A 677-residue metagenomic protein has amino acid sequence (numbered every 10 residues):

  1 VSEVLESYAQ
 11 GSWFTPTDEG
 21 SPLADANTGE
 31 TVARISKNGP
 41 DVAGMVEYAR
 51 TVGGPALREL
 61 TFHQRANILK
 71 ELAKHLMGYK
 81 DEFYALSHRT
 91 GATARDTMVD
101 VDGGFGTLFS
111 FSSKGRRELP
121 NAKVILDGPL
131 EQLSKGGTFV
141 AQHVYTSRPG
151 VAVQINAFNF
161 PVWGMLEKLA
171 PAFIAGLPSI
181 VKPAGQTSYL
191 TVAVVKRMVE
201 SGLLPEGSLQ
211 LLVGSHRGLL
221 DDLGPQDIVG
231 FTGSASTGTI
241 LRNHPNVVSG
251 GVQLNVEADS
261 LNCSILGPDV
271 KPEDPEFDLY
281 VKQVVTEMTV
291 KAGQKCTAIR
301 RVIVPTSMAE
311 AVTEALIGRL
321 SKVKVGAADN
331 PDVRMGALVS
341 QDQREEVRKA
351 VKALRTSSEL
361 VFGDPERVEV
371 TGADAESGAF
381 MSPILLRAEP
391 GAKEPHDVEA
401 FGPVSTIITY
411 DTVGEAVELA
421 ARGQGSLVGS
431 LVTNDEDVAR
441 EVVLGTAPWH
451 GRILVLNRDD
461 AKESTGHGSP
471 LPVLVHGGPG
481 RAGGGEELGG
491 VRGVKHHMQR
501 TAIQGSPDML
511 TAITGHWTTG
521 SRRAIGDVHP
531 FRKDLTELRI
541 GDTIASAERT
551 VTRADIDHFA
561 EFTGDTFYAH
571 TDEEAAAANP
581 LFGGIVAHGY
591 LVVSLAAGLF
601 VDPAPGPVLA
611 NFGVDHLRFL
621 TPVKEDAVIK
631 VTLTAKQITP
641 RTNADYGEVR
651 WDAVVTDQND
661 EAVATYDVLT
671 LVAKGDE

Functional and structural regions predicted by a protein language model:
V1-G137, K322, V339: N-terminal Rossmann-like NAD(P)+-binding subdomain of aldehyde/semialdehyde dehydrogenases
T31-N38, G54-R58, Q132-L133, V153-Q154 (+7 more regions): Short, well-ordered beta-strand elements within core beta-sheets of diverse protein domains
L119-D278, D332, Y410, E463 (+1 more regions): Rossmann-like NAD(P) dinucleotide-binding subdomain of oxidoreductase/dehydrogenase enzymes
R197-G202, I228, T237-G391, T412-G414 (+5 more regions): ALDH superfamily catalytic-core signature
E366-S382, V413-G505: C-terminal core of ALDH-fold dehydrogenases
D527-A587, K674: Catalytic strand-loop segment that frames the active site of acyl-thioester-processing enzymes
P530-I540, V623-E677: HotDog/MaoC-like acyl-thioester-processing domains
A578-A587, L591-Q637: Hydrophobic beta-strand-centered segment that forms part of the acyl-chain substrate-binding groove
